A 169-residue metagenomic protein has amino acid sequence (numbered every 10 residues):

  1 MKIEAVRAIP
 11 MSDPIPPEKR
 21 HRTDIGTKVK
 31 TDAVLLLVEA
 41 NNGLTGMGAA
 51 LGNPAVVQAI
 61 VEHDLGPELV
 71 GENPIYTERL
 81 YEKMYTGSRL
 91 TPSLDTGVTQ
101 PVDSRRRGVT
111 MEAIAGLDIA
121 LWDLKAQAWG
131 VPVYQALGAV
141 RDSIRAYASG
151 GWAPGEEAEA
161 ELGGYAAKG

Functional and structural regions predicted by a protein language model:
M1-A5, I9-P10, Q127, V131-S143: N-terminal amphipathic alpha-helix/helix-capping segment at the start of soluble metabolic enzymes
M1-T45, L51: Structured beta-strand/loop patches that form or line metal/cofactor-binding pockets in enzymes
A5, R79-Y85, Y134-A139, A148: Beta-strand segments within the central parallel beta-sheet cores of soluble alpha/beta enzyme folds
P14, T99-D103, A139-S143: A short alpha-helix capping/helix-coil boundary motif
V29-T31, E112, A139: Short coil/turn motifs at beta-sheet boundaries
E39-A128: Metal- or metallocofactor-binding catalytic centers and their adjacent structured scaffolds across diverse enzyme
G138, D142-G169: Metal-dependent enolase-superfamily TIM-barrel catalytic cores that perform enediolate-based chemistry
